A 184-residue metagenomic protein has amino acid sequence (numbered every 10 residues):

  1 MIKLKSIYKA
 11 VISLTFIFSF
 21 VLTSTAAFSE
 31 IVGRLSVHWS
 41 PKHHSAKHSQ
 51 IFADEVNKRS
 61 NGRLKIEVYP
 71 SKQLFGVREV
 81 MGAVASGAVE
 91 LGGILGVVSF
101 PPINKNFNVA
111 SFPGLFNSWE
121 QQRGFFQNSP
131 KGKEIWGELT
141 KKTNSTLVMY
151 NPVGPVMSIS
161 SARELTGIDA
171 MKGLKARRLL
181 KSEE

Functional and structural regions predicted by a protein language model:
I2-L14: Bacterial N-terminal signal peptides that target proteins for export
V21-S24: N-terminal signal peptide c-region/cleavage motif recognized by signal peptidases
A26-V37, N57-K65, K141, E164-K175: Immediate post-signal peptide segment of exported/extracytoplasmic ligand-binding proteins
R34-I51, S71-F75: Extracytoplasmic "Venus flytrap"
K42-E67, E183: Short, polar/charged alpha-helical segment
A53-D54, L95-E184: Contiguous mixed-secondary-structure segments that line small-molecule binding/active-site clefts of soluble domains
G62-K65, V80-I94, K175: Alpha-to-beta junction loops
Y69-G82, E164, L179-S182: Short helix-initiation/N-cap motifs at beta->coil->alpha
